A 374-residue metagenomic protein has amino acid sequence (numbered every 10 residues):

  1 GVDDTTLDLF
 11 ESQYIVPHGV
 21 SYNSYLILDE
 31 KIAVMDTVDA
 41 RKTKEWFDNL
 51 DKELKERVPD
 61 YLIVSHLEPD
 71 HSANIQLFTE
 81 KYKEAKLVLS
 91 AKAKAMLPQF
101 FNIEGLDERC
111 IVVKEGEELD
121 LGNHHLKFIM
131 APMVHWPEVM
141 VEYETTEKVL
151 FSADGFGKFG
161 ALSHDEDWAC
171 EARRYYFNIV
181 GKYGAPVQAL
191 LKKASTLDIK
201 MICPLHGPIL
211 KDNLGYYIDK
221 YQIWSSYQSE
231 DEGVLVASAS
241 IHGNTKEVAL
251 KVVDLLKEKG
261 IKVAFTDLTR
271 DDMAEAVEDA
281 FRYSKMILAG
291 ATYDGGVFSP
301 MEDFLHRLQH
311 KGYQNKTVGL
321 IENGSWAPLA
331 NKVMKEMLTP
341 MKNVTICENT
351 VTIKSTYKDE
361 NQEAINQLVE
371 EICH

Functional and structural regions predicted by a protein language model:
G1-K31: Zn-dependent metallo-beta-lactamase
G1-L9, L150-D165: Short, solvent-exposed beta-strand-terminating loops
G1-T5, Y25-I27, E118-L150: Core dinuclear metal-dependent hydrolase active-site scaffold
E30, R41-V88: Active-site metal-binding motif and surrounding structural segment of the metallo-beta-lactamase
M35-T37, P59-L67, L87-S90, L150-D154 (+1 more regions): Active-site neighborhood of phospho(di)ester-bond hydrolases with catalytic His/Asp-centered motifs
L89-V139, Y183-A189: Metallo-beta-lactamase
L162-I202, H206-I209, S229, K251-T266 (+1 more regions): FMN-binding flavodoxin-like domain, especially the glycine-rich phosphate-binding loop
A237-K259: Short, charged N-terminal beta->alpha structural module
